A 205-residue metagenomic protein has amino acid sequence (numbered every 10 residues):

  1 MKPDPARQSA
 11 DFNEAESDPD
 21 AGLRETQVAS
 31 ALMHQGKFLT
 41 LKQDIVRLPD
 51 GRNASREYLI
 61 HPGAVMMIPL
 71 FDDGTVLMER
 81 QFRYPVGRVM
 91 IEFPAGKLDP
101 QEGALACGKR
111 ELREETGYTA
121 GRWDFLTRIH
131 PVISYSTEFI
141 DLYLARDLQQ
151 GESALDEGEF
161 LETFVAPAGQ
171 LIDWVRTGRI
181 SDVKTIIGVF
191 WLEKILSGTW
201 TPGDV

Functional and structural regions predicted by a protein language model:
K2-E25, S30, R52, I133-Y135 (+2 more regions): Nudix hydrolase/Nudix homology domain
K2-F12, S17, A21-R24, R56 (+2 more regions): Conserved Nudix-box catalytic region and its N-terminal flanking loop in Nudix hydrolases and closely related
A29-M66, D72: Acidic, metal-coordinating catalytic segment for phosphate/diphosphate chemistry, firing primarily on the Nudix
G36, P85, V132-Y135: Short glycine/serine/proline-enriched coil/turn segments at secondary-structure junctions
K37-L39, I91, D141, F164: Residues that recognize and position ribonucleotide moieties
P49-D50, F71-D73, F82, R146-Q150 (+2 more regions): Short loop segments at secondary-structure junctions
A54, G63-M66, K97-V183, G203: Unchanged
